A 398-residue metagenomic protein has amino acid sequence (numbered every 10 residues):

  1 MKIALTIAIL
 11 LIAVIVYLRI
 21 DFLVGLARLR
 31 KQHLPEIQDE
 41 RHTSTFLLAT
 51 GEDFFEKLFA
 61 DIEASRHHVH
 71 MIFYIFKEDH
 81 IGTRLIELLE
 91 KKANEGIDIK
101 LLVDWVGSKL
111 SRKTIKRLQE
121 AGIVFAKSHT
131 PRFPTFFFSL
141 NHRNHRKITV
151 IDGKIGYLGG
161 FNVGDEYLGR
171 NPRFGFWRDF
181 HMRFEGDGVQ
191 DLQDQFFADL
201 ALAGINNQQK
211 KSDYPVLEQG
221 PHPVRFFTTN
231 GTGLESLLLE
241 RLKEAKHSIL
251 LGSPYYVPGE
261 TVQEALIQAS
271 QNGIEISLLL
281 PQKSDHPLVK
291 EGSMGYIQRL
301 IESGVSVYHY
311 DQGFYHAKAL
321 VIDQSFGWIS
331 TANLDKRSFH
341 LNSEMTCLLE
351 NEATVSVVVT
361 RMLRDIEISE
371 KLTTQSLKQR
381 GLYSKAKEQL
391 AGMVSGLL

Functional and structural regions predicted by a protein language model:
M1-L102, V106-V124, P134-N144, I151-L398: Charged, low-complexity intrinsically disordered terminal segments
K127-S128: His/Asp/Glu-enriched short active-site or ligand-binding loop at hydrolase and phosphoryl-transfer sites
P131: An amphipathic, basic-hydrophobic helix/alpha-beta surface used to engage anionic, phosphate-rich ligands or surfaces
